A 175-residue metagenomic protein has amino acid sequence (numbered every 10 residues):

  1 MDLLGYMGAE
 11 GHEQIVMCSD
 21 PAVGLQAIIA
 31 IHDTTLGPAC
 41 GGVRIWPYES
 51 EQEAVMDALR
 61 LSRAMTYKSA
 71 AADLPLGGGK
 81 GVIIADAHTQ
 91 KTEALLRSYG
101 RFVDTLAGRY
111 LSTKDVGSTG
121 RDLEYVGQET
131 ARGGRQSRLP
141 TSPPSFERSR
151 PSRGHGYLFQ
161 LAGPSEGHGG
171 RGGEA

Functional and structural regions predicted by a protein language model:
M1-S19: Short, Gly/Pro- and small/polar-rich lid/capping loops
H12-M17, V23-A30, G42: GHKL/Histidine-kinase-like ATPase module
M17-S19, A30-H32, W46, I84 (+1 more regions): Residues in well-ordered beta-strands of folded domains
A22-P38, A70-P75: N-terminal glycine-rich anion-binding loops that anchor highly charged ligand groups
L25, P38, G42-V43, G78-V82 (+1 more regions): Gly/Ser/Thr-rich helix-start
Q26-A27, A54, E93: Short helix/loop capping segments that flank catalytic or ligand/cofactor-binding pockets
I31-T66: N-terminal cap/recognition module
S69-A71, P75-E174: Glycine/serine-rich phosphate-binding loop and adjoining beta1-alpha1 elements at the start of nucleotide-handling
